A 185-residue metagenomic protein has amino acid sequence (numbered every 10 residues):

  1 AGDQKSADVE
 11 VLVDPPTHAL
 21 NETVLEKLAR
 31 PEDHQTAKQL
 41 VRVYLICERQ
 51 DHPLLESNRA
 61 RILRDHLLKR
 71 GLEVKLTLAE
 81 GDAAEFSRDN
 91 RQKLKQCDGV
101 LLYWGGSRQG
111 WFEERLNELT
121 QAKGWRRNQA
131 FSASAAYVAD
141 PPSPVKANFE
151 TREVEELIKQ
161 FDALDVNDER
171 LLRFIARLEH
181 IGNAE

Functional and structural regions predicted by a protein language model:
A1, G106-A133: Amphipathic helical hotspot of TIR/SEFIR-family domains
A1-R49, P53-S57, V145-E185: C-terminal interaction surface of TIR/SEFIR-family domains
D14-P16, A122-E150: Ser/Thr/Gly-rich flexible loops in soluble cytosolic domains mediating phosphotransfer, phosphorylation
T17-V100, T120, R127-S134: Conserved N-terminal substructure of TIR/SEFIR domains
R49-E56, E80-A83, W104-W111, P142-P144 (+1 more regions): Short acidic, S/G/P-rich loop/turn micro-motifs used as interaction or catalytic elements
L72, C97-L102, W125-Q129, K159-V166 (+1 more regions): Glycine-rich loops and low-complexity Gly/Arg-rich segments that provide flexible linkers or classic glycine-based
E80, S107, A130-A135, D168-L172: Short C-terminal domain-edge/linker segments immediately following a structured domain
